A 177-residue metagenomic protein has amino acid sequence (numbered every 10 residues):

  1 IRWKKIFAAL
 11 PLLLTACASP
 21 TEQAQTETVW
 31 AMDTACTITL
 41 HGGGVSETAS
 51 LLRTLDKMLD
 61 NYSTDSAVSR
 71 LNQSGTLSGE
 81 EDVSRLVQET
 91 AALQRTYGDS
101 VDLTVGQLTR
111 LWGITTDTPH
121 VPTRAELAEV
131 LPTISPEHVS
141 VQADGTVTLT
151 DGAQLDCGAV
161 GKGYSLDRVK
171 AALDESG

Functional and structural regions predicted by a protein language model:
I1-T15: Sec-dependent bacterial lipoprotein signal peptides
A16-G158, R168-D174: A contiguous, well-ordered beta/alpha segment that forms the leading edge of an enzyme domain
S165: Short active-site segment of divalent metal-dependent hydrolases/proteases that encodes the spacing between
G177: Thiolate-centered catalytic microenvironments shared by cysteine-dependent enzyme domains
